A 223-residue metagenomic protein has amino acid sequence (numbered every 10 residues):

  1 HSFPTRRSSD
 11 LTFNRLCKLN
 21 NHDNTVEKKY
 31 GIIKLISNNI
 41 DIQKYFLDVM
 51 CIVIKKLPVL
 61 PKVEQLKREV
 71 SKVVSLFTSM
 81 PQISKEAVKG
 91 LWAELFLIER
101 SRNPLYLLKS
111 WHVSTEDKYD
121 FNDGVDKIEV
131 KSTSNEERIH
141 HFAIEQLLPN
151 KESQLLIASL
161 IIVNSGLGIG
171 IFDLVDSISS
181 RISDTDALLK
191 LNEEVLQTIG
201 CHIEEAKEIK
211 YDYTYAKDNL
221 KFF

Functional and structural regions predicted by a protein language model:
H1-S8: Short, small-residue-biased leader/transition segments that mark boundaries at the very start of proteins
L11-Y45, Y119, E129: An N-terminal domain-start capping segment
E27-A87: Interdomain/boundary linker segments immediately adjacent to catalytic/signaling cores
T78-K109: Acidic-basic catalytic patches of nuclease active cores, encompassing PD-(D/E)XK and other metal-cofactor nuclease
L97, S101, F121-S134: Conserved catalytic cores of phosphodiester-cleaving nucleases, focusing on short active-site segments
W111-E116: Long, charged, glycine-rich C-terminal linkers/tails
S132-K190: Catalytic cores of nucleic-acid endonucleases
L191-F223: C-terminal structured domain segments
